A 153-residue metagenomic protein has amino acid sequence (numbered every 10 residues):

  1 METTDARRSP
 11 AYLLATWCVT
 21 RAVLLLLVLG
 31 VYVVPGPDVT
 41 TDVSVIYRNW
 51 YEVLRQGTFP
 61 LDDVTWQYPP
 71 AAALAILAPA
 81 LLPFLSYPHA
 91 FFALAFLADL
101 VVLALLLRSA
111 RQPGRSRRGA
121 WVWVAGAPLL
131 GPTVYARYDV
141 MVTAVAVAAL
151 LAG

Functional and structural regions predicted by a protein language model:
M1-G153: Multi-pass membrane glycosyltransferase architecture that uses lipid-linked
